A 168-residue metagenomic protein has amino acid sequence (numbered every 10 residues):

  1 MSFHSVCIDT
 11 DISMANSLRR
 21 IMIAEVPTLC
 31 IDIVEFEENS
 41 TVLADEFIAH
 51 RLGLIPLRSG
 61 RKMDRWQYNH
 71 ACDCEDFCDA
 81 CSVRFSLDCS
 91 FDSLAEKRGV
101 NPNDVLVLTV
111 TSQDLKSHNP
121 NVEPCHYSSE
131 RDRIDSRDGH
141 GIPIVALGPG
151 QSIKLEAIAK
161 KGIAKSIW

Functional and structural regions predicted by a protein language model:
M1-W168: Protein-protein interaction/assembly regions in multi-subunit complexes
